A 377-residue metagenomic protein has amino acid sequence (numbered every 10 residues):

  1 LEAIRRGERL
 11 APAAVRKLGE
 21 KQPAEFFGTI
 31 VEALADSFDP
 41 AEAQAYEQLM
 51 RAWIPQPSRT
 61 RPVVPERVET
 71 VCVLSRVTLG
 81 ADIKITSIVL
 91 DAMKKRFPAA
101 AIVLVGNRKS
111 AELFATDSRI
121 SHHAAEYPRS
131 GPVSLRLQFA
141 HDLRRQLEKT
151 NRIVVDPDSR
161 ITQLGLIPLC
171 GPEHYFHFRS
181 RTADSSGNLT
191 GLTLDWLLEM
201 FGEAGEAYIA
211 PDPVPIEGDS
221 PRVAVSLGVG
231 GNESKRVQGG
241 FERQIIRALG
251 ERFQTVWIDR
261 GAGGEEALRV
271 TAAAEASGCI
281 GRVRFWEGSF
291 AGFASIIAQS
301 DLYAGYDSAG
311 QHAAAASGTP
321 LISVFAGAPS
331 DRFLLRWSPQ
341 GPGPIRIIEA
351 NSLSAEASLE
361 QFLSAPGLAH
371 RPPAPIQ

Functional and structural regions predicted by a protein language model:
L1-Q377: Catalytic machinery of carbohydrate-active enzymes, primarily nucleotide-sugar-dependent glycosyltransferases
